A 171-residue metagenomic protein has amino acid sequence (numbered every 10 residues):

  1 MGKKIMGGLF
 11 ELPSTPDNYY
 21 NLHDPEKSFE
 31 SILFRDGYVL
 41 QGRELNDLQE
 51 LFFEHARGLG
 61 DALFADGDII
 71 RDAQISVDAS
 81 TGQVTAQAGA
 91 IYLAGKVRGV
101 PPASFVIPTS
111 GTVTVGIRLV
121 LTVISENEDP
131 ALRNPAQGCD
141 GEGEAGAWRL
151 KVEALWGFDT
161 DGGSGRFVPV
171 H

Functional and structural regions predicted by a protein language model:
G2-F34, V39, E44, F52 (+1 more regions): Beta-strand-rich solenoidal segments
G60, F64, D129-L132: Structured alpha-helical bundle/scaffold domains in large eukaryotic membrane-trafficking regulators
A62-T85: Short, structured protein-protein interaction patches enriched in aromatics and acidic/basic residues, typified by
